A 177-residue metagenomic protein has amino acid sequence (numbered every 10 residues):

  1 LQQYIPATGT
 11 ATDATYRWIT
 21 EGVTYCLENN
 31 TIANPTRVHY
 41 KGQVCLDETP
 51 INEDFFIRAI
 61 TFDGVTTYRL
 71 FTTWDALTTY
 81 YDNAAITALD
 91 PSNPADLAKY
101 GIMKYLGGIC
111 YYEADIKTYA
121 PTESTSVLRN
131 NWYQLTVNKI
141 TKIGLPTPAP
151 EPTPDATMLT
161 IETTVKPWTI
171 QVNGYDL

Functional and structural regions predicted by a protein language model:
L1-L177: Extracytoplasmic cysteine-anchoring/structural motifs
